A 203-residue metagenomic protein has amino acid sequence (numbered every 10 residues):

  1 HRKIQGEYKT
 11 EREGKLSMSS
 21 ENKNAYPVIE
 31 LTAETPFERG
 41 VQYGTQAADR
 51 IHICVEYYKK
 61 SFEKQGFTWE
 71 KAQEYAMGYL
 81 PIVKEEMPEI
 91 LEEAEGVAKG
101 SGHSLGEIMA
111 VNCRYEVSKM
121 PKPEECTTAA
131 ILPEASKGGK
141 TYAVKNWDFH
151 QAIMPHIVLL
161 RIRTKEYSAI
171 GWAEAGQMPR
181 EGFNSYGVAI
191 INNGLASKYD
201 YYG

Functional and structural regions predicted by a protein language model:
I4, Y8-G203: N-terminal mature-domain region immediately after signal-peptide cleavage in secreted/organellar precursors
